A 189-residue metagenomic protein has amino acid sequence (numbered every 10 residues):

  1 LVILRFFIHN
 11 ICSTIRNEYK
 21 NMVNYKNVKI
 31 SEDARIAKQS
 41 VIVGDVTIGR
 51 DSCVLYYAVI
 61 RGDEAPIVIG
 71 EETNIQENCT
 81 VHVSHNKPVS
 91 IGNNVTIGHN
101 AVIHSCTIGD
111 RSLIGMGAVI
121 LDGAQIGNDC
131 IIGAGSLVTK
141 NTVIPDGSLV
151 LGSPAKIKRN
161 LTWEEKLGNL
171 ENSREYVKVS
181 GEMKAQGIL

Functional and structural regions predicted by a protein language model:
I3, H9-E18: Short, positively charged and aromatic/hydrophobic N-terminal segments
E18-I30, D63-E71, E77-C79, P88-I91 (+1 more regions): Glycine-rich hexapeptide-repeat left-handed beta-helix
Y25, K29-N74, N78-V83: A positional/architectural concept
